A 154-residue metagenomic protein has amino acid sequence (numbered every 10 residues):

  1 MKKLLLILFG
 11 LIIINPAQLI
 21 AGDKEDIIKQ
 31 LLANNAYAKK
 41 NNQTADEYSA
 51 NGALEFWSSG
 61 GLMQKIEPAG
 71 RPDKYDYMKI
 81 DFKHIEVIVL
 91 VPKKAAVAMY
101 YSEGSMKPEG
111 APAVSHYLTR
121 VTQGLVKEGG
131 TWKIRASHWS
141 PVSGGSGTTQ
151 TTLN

Functional and structural regions predicted by a protein language model:
L4-N15: Sec-dependent N-terminal signal peptides
N15-N51, T148-N154: Short, low-complexity N-terminal intrinsically disordered segments enriched in polar/charged residues
N34, T44-D46, A53, P68 (+2 more regions): Hydrophobic pocket/interface hotspot
Y48-Q64, R71-Y77, E109: A short gly/proline-enriched turn/hairpin at secondary-structure junctions
G52-A53, G61-L62, E103-M106, S140-G144: Solvent-exposed loop/turn segments at secondary-structure junctions within structured extracellular/periplasmic domains
A69-A113: Surface-exposed, charged secondary-structure patches
G110-S115, G144-Q150: A short acidic/glycine-rich loop-to-helix N-cap element
L118-G147: Short beta-strand edge/turn micro-motifs at domain boundaries
